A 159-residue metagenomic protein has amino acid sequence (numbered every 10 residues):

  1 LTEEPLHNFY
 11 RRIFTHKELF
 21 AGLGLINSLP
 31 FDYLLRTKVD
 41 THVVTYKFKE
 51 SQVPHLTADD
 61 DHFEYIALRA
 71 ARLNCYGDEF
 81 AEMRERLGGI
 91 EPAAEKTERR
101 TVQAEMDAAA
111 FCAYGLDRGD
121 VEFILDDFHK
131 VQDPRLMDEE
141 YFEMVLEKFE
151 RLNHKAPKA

Functional and structural regions predicted by a protein language model:
L1-A159: S-adenosyl-L-methionine
